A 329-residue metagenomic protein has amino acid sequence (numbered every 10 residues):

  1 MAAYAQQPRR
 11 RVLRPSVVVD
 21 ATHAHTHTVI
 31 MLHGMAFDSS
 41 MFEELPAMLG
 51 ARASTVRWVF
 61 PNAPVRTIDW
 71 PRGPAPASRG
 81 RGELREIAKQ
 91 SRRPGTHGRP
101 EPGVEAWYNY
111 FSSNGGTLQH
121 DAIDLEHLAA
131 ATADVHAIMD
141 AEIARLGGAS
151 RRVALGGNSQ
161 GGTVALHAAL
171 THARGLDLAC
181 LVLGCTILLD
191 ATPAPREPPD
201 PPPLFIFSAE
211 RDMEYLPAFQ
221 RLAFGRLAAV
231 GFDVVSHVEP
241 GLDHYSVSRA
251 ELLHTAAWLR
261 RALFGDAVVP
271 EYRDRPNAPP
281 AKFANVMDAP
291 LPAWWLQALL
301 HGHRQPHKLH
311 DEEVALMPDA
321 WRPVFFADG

Functional and structural regions predicted by a protein language model:
R9-L13, V17-G148: Serine-hydrolase catalytic machinery in alpha/beta-hydrolase-like enzymes
V17-A21, A179-P270: The feature captures the conserved acid-bearing segment of alpha/beta-hydrolase catalytic domains
I30, V59-P61, Y108, A154 (+3 more regions): Hydrophobic/aromatic beta-strand patches that form the interior of the parallel beta-sheet core in alpha/beta enzyme
F42, A165, Q220-F224: Short, highly selective alpha-helical patches that border small-molecule cofactor pockets in redox/cofactor-processing
L45, A168-A169, W258: Hydrophobic residues on the short alpha-helix immediately C-terminal to a glycine-rich phosphate/catalytic loop
A47, L170-R174, G225, A229: Short, well-ordered alpha-helices that flank and scaffold nucleotide-derived cofactor binding pockets
I143, S150-P199: Primarily recognizes the serine-hydrolase "nucleophile elbow" in alpha/beta-hydrolase and SGNH/GDSL folds
A250-D328: Catalytic active-site module of serine/aspartate enzymes centered on a nucleophile-bearing elbow/loop
